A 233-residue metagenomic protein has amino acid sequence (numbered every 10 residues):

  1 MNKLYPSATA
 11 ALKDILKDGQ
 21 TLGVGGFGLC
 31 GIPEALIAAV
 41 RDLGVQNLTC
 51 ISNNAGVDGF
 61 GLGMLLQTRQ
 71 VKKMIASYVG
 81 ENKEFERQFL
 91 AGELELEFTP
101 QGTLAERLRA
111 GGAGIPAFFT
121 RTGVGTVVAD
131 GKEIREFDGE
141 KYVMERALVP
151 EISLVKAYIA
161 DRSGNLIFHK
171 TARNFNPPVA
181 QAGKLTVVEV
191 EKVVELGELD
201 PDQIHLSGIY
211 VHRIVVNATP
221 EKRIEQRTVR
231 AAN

Functional and structural regions predicted by a protein language model:
M1-N233: Conserved alpha/beta enzyme-core scaffold
